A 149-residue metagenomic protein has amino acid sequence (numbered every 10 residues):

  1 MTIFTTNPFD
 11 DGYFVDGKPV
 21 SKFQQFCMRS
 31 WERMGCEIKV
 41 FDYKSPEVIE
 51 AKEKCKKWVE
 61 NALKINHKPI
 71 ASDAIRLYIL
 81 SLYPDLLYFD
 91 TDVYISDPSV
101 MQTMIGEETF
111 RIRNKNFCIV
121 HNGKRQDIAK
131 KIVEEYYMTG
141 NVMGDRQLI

Functional and structural regions predicted by a protein language model:
M1-K57, G123-D127: N-terminal anchoring/stem segment of glycosyltransferases
D16-Q24, I65-D73, N141-R146: Aromatic-acidic/polar surface patches that form glycan- and anion
Q25-M28, R76-L77, M101-Q102, I149: Short amphipathic alpha-helical segments and helix-helix/interface helices
R33, Y78-L82, K131: Residue-level signal for well-ordered alpha-helical scaffold segments within enzymatic catalytic domains
K39-S81: Active-site-proximal specificity loops/subdomain of glycosyltransferases
K68-N114, G123: GT-A fold catalytic core of metal-dependent nucleotide-sugar glycosyltransferases, centered on the diacidic
F110-C118, M138-N141: A recurrent flexible, glycine/aromatic-enriched loop bordering the glycosyltransferase active site that acts as
G123-I149: Catalytic core and acceptor-binding pocket of nucleotide-sugar-dependent glycosyltransferases
